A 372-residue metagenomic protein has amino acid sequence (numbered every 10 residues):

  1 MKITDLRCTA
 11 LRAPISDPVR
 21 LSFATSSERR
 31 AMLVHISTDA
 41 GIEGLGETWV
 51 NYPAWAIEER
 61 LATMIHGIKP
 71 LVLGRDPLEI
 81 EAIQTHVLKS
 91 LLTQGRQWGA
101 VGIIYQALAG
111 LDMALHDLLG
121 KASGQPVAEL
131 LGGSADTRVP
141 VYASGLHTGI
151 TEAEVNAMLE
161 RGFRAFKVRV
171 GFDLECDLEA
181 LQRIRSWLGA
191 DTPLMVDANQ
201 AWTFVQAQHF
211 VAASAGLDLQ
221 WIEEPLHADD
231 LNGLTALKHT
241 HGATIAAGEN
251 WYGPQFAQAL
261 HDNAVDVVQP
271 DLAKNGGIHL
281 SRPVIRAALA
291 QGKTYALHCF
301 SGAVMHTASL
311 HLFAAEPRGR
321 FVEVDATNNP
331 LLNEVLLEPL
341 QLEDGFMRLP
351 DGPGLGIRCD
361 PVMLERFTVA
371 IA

Functional and structural regions predicted by a protein language model:
M1-L45, W49, P53, N328-N333: Structured beta-strand/loop patches that form or line metal/cofactor-binding pockets in enzymes
I3, G41, I68, L111 (+8 more regions): Conserved, mostly hydrophobic/aromatic
D5, S37-A122: Metal- or metallocofactor-binding catalytic centers and their adjacent structured scaffolds across diverse enzyme
T48, A143-L146, V168-V170, V196-Q200 (+6 more regions): A cross-domain feature marking catalytic cores of carbohydrate-active enzymes and several ubiquitous metabolic/repair
G102, Q106, D112-T148: Glycine-rich, aromatic-flanked loop segments that form ligand/cofactor-binding clefts across common enzyme folds
E129-H241: Metal-dependent enolase-superfamily TIM-barrel catalytic cores that perform enediolate-based chemistry
D218, D229-A246, W251-F346, P350: Shared catalytic-loop signature of beta/alpha-barrel
